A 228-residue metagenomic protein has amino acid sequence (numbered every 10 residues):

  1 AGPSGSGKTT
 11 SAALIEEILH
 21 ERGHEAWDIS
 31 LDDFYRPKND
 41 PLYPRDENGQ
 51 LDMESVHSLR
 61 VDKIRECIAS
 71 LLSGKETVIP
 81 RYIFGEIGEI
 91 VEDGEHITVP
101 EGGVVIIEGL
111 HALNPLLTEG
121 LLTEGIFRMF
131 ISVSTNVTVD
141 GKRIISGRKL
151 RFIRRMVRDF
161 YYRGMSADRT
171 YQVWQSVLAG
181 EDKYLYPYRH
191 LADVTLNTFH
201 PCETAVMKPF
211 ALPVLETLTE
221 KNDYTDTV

Functional and structural regions predicted by a protein language model:
G2: The Walker A (P-loop) glycine that initiates the GxxxxGKT/S ATP-binding motif of P-loop NTPases
G7: Conserved glycine(s) of the Walker
T10-I15, S30: Hydrophobic positions on the alpha1 helix immediately C-terminal to the Walker A/P-loop
E17-W27: Post-Walker A helix-loop "phosphate-sensing" segment adjacent to the P-loop in P-loop NTPases
G23, V99-E101, T123-E124: Short loop/turn elements that form and flank the Walker-type P-loop nucleotide-binding site in RecA-like NTPase cores
W27-I29, R36-I90, V104: Conserved nucleotide-sensing/catalytic segment adjacent to the nucleotide-binding pocket in NTP-handling enzymes
V104-E108, F130: Structural recognition of the conserved hydrophobic beta-strand(s) that form the central parallel beta-sheet of P-loop
P115-V228: Conserved NTP phosphate-binding and transfer environment spanning the P-loop NTPase/kinase superfamily
